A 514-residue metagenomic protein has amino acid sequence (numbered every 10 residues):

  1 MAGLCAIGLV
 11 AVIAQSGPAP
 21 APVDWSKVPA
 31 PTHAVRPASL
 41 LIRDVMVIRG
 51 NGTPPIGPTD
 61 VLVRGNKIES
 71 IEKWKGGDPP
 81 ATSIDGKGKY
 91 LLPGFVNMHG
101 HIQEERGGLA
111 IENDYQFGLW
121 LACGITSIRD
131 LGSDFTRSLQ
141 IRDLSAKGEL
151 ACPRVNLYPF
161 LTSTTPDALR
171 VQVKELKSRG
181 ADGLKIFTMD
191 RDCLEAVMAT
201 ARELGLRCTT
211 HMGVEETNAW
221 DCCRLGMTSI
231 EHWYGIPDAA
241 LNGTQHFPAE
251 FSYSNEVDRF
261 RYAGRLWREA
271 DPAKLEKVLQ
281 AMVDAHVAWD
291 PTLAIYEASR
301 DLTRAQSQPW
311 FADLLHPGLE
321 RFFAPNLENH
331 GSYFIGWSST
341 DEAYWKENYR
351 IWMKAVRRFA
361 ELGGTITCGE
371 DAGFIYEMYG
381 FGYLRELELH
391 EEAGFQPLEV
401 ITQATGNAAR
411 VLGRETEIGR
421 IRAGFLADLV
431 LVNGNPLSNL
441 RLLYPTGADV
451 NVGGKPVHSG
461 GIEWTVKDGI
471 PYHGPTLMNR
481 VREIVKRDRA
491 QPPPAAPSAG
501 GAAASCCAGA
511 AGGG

Functional and structural regions predicted by a protein language model:
A2-V12: Bacterial N-terminal signal peptides
V23-S39, V47, T53-L92: Histidine-rich, glycine-flanked metal-binding segment
V45, F334-T340, Y344, Y349 (+3 more regions): C-terminal helical cap
K89-E149, D167, A219-I236, A249-F251: Metal-associated gating/positioning segment near the N- to mid-region
Q116-T136, C152-F160, K177-M189, M198 (+3 more regions): Divalent metal-dependent hydrolysis catalytic cores, especially in the metallo-beta-lactamase
D134-I141, T188-T200, L241-A249: Active-site-adjacent beta->alpha loops and helix N-cap segments on the catalytic face of soluble alpha/beta enzymes
Q172-G183, I236-A393, R482-G514: Active-site neighborhoods of metal-dependent hydrolases
L426-R482: C-terminal cap of metal-dependent C-N hydrolases
